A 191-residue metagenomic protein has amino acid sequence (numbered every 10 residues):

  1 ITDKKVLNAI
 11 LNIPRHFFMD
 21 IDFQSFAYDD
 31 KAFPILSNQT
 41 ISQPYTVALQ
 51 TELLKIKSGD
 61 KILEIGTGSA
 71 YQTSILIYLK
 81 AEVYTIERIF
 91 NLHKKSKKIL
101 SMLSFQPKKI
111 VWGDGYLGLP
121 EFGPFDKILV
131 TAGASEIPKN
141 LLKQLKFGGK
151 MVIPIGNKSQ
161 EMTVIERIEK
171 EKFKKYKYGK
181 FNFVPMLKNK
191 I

Functional and structural regions predicted by a protein language model:
I1-L63, T67, Y71-L79, L92-Q106 (+1 more regions): Class I SAM-dependent transferase core
K55-K174: Conserved nucleotide-cofactor-binding alpha/beta core module
